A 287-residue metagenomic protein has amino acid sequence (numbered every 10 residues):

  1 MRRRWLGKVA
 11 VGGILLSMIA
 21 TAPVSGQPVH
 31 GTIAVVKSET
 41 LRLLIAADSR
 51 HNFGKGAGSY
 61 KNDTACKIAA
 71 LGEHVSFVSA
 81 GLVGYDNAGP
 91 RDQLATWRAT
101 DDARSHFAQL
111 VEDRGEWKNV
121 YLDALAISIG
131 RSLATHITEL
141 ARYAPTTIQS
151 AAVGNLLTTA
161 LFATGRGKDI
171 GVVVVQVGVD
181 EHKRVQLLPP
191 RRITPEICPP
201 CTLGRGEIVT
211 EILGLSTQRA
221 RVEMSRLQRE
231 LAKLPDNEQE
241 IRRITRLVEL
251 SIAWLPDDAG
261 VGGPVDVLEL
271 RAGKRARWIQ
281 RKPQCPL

Functional and structural regions predicted by a protein language model:
M1-V11: Bacterial N-terminal signal peptides that target proteins for export
A10-A20: Bacterial N-terminal signal peptides
P23-L287: N-terminal nucleophile
